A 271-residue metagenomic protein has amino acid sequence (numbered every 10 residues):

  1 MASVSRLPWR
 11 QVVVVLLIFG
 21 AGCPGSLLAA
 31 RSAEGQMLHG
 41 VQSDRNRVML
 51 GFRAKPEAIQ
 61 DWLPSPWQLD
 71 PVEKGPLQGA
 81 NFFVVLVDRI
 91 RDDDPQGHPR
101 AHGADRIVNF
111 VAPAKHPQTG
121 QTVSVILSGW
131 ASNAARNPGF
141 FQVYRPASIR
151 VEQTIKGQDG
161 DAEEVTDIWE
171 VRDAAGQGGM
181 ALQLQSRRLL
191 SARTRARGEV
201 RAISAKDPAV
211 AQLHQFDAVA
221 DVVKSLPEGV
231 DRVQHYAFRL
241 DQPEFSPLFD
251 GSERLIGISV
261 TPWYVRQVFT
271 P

Functional and structural regions predicted by a protein language model:
A2-V13: Bacterial N-terminal signal peptides that target proteins for export
R6, K55-E57, T119, G176: Generic "edge-of-domain/loop-turn" microfeature
V12-S26: Bacterial N-terminal signal peptides
R31-I90, L226-Y236, E244, L248-I258 (+1 more regions): N-terminal domain-onset segments
A80-D92, V125-L127, Q153-T154, G176-R188: Broad, structure-driven detector of short, well-ordered beta-strand segments within folded domains
I90-A174: Aromatic- and glycine-enriched beta-alpha-beta binding-site module
P146-P271: Interaction-surface and assembly-scaffold signal
